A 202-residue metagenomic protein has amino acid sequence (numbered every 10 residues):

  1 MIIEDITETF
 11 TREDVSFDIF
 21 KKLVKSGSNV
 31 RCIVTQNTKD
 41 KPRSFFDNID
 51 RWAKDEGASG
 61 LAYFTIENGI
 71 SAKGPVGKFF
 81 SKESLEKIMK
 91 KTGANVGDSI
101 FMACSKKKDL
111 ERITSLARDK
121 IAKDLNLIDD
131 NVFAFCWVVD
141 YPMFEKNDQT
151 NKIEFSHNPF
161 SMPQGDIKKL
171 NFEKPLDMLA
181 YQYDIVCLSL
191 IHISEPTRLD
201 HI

Functional and structural regions predicted by a protein language model:
M1-L188: Metal-assisted phosphate- and nucleotidyl-transfer catalytic regions
I191-I202: Single conserved hydrophobic/aromatic residue that forms the stacking wall/gate of nucleotide- or nucleobase-binding
